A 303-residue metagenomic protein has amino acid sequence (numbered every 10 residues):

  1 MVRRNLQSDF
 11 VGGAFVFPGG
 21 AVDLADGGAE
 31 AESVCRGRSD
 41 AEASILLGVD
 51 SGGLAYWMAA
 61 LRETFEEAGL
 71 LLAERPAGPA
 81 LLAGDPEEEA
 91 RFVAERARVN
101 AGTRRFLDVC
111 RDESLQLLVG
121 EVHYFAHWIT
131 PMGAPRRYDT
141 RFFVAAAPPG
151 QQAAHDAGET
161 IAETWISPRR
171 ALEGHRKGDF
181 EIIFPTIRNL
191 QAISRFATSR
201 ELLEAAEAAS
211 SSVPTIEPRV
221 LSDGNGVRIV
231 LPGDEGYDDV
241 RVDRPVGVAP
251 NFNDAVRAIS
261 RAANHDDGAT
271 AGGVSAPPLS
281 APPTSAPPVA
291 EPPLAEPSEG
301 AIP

Functional and structural regions predicted by a protein language model:
M1-P287, E291-P303: N-terminal leader/linker segments that precede catalytic domains of diphosphate-processing enzymes
